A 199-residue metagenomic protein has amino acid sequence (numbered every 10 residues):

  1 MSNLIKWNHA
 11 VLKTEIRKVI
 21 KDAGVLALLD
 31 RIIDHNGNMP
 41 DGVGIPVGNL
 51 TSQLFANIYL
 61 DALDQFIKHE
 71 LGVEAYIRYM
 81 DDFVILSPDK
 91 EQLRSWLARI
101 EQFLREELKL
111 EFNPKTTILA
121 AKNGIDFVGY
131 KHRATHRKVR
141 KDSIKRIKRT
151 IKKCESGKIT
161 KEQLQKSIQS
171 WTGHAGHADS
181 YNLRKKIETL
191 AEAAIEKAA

Functional and structural regions predicted by a protein language model:
M1-M80, V84-I100, K115-L119: Conserved polymerase palm-domain catalytic core
I16, L104-R105, I125: Hydrophobic alpha-helix position signal
V19, A23, E107, C154: Phosphate/oxyanion-binding loops and surfaces in catalytic or ligand/nucleic-acid-binding neighborhoods
G37-N38, K109, S180: Generic structural signal for secondary-structure transition and capping sites
H69-L71, E106-L110: Short secondary-structure junctions
E91-S95, F112-A199: Right-hand nucleic-acid polymerase module
R99-E107: An active-site-proximal "capping" alpha-helix that borders the catalytic cofactor pocket
